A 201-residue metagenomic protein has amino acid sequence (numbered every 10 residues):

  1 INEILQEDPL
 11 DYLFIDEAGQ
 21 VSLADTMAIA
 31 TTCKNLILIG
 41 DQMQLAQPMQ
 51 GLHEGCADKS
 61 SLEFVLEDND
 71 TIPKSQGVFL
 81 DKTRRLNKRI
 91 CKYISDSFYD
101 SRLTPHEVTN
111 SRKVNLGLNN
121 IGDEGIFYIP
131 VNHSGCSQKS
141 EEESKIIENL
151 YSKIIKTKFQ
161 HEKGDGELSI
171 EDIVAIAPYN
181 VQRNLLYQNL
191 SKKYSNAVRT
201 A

Functional and structural regions predicted by a protein language model:
I1-A201: Conserved helicase motor core of SF1/SF2 NTP-dependent helicases
